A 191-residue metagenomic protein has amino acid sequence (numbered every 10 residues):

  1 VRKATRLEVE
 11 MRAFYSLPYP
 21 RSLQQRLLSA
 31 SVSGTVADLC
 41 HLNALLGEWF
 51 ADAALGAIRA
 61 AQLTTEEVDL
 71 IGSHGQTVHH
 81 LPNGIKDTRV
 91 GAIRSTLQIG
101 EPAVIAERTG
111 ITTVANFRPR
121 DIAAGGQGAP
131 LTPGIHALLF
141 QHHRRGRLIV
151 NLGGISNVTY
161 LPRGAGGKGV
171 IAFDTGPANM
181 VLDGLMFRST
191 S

Functional and structural regions predicted by a protein language model:
V1-K3, L7, M11-S29, E107-Q141 (+1 more regions): Glycine-rich phosphate-binding loop plus the immediately following alpha-helix
G34-I99: Short beta-strand-loop/turn "lid" adjacent to the catalytic site in phosphate-handling enzymes
L46-A53, E101, T132, P177 (+1 more regions): General structural feature for long, well-ordered alpha-helical segments within catalytic domains of soluble enzymes
A60, T64, R108, H142-H143: Alpha-helix C-cap/termination motif
E66-E67, R145-R147: Short coil/turn segments at beta-strand junctions that form active-site/ligand-binding loops
I99-G100, R108: Flexible glycine-/small-residue-enriched beta->alpha junction loops that bind anionic phosphate/pyrophosphate groups
V104: Two-metal-ion acidic nuclease core segments, chiefly of the RNase H-like superfamily
